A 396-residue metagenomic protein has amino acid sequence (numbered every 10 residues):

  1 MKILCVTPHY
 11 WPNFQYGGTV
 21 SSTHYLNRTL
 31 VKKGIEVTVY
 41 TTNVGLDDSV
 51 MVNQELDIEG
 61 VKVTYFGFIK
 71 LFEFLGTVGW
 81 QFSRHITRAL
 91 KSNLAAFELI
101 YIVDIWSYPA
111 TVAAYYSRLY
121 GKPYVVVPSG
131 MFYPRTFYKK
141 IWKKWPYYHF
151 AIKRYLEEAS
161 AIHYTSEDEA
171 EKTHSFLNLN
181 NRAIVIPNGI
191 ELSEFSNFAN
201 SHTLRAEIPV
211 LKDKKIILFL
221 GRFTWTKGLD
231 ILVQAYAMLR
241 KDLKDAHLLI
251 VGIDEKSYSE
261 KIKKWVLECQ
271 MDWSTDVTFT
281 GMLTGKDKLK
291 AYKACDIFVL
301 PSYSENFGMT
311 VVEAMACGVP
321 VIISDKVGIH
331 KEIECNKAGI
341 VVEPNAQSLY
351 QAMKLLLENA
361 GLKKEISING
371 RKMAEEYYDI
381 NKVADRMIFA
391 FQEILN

Functional and structural regions predicted by a protein language model:
N43, D168, G189: Carbohydrate-associated surface elements
P123, Y133-R154, E158, A199-N200: Nucleotide-sugar donor phosphate/pyrophosphate-binding loop at the beta->alpha transition of glycosyltransferases
H163, L211-K227, V233-Y236, L249-V251: Conserved donor-binding/catalytic core segment of Leloir-type glycosyltransferases
E260-L283: Nucleotide-activated donor-binding/catalytic signature segment of Leloir-type glycosyltransferases, i.e., the conserved
M282-L283, K290-C295: Short alpha-helical donor nucleotide-sugar binding micro-motif in glycosyltransferases
Y303: Aromatic "clamp/platform" in nucleotide-sugar-dependent glycosyltransferases that forms part of the donor/acceptor
P320-S324: Short hydrophobic beta-strand element within catalytic cores of glycosyltransferases and related nucleotide-activated
G339-Q347, L355-G361: Conserved acidic donor-binding segment of nucleotide-sugar-dependent glycosyltransferases
